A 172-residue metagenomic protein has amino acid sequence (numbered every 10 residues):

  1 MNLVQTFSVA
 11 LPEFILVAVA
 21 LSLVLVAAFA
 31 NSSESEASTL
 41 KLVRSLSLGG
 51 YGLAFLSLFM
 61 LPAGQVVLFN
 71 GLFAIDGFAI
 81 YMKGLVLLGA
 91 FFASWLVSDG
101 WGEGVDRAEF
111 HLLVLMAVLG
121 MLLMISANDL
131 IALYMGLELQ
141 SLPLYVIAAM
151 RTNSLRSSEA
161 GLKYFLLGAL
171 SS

Functional and structural regions predicted by a protein language model:
M1-S172: Alpha-helical transmembrane segments of multi-pass membrane proteins predominantly involved in bioenergetics
